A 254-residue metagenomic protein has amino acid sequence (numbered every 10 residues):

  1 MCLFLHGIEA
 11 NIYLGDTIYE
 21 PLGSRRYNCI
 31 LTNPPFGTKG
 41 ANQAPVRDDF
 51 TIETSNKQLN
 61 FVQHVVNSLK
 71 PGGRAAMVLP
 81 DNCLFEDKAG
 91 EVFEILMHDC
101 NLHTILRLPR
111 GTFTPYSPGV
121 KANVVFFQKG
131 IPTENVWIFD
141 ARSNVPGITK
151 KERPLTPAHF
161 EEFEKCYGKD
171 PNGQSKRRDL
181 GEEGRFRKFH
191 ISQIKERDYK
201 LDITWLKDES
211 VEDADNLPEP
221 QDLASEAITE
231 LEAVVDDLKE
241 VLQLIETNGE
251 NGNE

Functional and structural regions predicted by a protein language model:
M1-R25: S-adenosyl-L-methionine
E20-E254: A conserved structural/catalytic subdomain of Rossmann-like adenosyl-cofactor enzymes
